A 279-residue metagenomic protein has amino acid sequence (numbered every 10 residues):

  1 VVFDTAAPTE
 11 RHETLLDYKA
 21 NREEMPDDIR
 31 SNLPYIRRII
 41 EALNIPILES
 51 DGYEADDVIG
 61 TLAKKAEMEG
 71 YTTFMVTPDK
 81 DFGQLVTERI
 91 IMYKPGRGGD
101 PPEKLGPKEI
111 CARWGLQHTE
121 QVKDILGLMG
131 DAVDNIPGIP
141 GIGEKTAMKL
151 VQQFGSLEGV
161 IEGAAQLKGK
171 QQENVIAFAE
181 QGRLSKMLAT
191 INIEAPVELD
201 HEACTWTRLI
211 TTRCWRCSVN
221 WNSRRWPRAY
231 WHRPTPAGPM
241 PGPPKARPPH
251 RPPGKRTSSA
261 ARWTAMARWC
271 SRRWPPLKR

Functional and structural regions predicted by a protein language model:
V1-V2, I59, D79, G143 (+4 more regions): A residue-level signal for conserved active-site and pocket-lining positions in enzyme catalytic cores
V2-V76, K80-K108, Q181-L184, T190-E198: Noncatalytic, basic helical substrate-engagement surface that gates or grips nucleic-acid strands
P26-I29, D100, G115, P137-P140 (+6 more regions): Hydrophobic alpha-helical scaffolding
G99-V133: A short, charged helix-loop
T119-M187, A195-V197: Accessory alpha-helical DNA-binding modules that contact the DNA backbone or grooves
A165-V197, H232-A261: Alpha-helical interaction/regulatory segments in DNA maintenance proteins
F178, G182-S223: Compact, basic/aliphatic-enriched, mixed alpha/beta core segments that act as assembly/interaction modules in small
C204-R279: Long, highly charged low-complexity segments
